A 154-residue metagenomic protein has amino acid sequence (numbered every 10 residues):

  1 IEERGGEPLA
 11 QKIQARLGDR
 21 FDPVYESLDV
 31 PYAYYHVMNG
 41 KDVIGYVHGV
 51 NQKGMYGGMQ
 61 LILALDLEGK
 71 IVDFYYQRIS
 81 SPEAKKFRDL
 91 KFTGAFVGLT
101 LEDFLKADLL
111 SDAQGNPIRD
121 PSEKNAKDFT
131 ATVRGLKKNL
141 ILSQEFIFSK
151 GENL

Functional and structural regions predicted by a protein language model:
I1-Q60, L67-L154: Intrinsically disordered terminal and processing segments
